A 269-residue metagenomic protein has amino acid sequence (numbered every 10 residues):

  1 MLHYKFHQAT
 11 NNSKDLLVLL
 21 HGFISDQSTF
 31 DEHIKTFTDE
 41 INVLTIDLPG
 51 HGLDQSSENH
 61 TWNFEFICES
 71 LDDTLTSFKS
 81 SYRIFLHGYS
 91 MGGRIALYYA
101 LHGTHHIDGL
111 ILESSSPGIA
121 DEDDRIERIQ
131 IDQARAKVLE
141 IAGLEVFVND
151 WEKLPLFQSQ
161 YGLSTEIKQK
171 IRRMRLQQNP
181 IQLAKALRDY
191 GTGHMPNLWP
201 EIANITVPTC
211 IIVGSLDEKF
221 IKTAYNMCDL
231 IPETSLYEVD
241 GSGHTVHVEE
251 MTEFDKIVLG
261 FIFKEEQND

Functional and structural regions predicted by a protein language model:
K5-S56: Conserved HGGG/HGGXW glycine-rich cap/lid loop of the alpha/beta-hydrolase fold
L44-H87, K256: Active-site loop/oxyanion-hole signature of alpha/beta-hydrolase fold enzymes
G88-G92, A96: Gly/Ala-rich beta-loop-alpha elbow adjacent to hydrolase catalytic centers
L101, G109-E140: Flexible "cap/lid" loop of the alpha/beta hydrolase fold
D123-I126, V138-E201: Conserved alpha/beta-hydrolase catalytic His-Asp/Glu region
I205, I211-V213: Short beta-strand/loop motif that positions the catalytic acidic residue of the alpha/beta-hydrolase fold
E218-T223: Conserved alpha/beta-hydrolase "acid-adjacent" motif
S242-M251, D255: Catalytic histidine-centered segment of alpha/beta-hydrolase-like enzymes
